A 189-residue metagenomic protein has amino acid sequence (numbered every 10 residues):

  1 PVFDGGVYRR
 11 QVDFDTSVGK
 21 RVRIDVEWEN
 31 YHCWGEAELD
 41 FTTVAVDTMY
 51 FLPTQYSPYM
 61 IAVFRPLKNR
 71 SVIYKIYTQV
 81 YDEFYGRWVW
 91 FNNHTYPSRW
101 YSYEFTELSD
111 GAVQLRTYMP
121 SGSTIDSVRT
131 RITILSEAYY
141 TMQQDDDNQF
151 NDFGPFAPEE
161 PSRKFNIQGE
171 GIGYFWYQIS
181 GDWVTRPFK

Functional and structural regions predicted by a protein language model:
P1-K189: A sequence/structural signal for flexible, mid-protein segments enriched in small/helix-disrupting residues
